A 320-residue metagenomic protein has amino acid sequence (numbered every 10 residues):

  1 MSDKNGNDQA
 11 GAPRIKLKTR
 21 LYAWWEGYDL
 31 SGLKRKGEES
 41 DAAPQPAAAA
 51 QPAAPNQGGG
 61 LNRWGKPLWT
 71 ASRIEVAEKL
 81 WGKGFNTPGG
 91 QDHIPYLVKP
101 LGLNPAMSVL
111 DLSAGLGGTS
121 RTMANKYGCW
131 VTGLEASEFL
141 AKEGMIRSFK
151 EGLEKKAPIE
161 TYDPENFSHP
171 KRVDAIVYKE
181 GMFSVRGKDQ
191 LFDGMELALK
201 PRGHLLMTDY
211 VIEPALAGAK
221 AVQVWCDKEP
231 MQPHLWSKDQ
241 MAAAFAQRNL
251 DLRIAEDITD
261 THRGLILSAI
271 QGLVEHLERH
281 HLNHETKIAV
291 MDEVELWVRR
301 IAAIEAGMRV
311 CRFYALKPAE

Functional and structural regions predicted by a protein language model:
S2-K66: N-terminal auxiliary segments of SAM/dcSAM-dependent transferases
D3-K4, G11-L17, G32, I254-E320: Conserved Class I S-adenosyl-L-methionine
T87-P105: Conserved alpha-helix/loop element of class I SAM-dependent methyltransferases that forms part of the SAM/SAH-binding
A106-G115: Conserved class I S-adenosyl-L-methionine
L110, T119-E165: Class I SAM-dependent methyltransferase SAM/SAH-binding core
S168-I176: A short acidic, Gly/Pro-enriched loop at the edge of an enzyme's catalytic core that lines a small-molecule cofactor
D189-H204: A short glycine-rich, Lys/Arg-flanked "PGG" loop and its adjoining helix->strand segment in the class I
Y210-Q232: Short, glycine-/aromatic-enriched active-site segment of Class I SAM-dependent methyltransferases
